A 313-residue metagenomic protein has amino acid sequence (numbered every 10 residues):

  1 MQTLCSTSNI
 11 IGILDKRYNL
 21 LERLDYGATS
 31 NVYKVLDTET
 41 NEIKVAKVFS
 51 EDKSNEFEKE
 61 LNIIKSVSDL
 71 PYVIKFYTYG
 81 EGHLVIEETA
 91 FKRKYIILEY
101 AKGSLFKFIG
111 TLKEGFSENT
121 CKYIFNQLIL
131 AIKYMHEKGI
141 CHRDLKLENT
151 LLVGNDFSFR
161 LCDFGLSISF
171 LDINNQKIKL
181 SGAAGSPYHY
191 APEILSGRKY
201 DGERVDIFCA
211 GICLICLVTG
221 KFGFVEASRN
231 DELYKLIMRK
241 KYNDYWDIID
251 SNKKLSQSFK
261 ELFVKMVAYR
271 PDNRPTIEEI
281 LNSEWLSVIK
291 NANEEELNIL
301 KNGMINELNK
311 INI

Functional and structural regions predicted by a protein language model:
N31-S50: Glycine-rich ATP phosphate-binding loop
D69-H83: Conserved HxN/HPN-centered segment at the entrance to the catalytic loop of eukaryotic protein kinase-like domains
E88-S104: Conserved short submotifs of the Hanks-type protein kinase catalytic core that shape the nucleotide-binding pocket
I124-F125: Activation segment signature within eukaryotic-like protein kinase domains
H136-V153: Catalytic-loop of the protein kinase fold
V153-P187: Activation segment/activation loop of eukaryotic-type protein kinase catalytic domains
E193-R204: Conserved end of the kinase activation segment
A268-N293: Terminal C-lobe "cap" of eukaryotic-type protein kinase domains
